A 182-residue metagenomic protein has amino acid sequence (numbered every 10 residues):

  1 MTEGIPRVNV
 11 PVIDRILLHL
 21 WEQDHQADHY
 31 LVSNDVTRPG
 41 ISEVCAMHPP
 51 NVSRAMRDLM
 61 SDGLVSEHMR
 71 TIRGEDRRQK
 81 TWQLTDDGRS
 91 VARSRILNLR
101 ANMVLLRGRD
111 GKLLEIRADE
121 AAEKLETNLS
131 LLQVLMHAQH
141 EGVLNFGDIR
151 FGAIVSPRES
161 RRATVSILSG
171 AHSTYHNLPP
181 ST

Functional and structural regions predicted by a protein language model:
M1-Q23, A121, S130: Short alpha-helical segments that sit at the start of domains
N9, I13, R70-R93: Short, cationic-aromatic polyanion-contact patches
N9-V10, H29-N34, P49, S53: Alpha-helix N-cap/helix-initiation sites
A27-E43: Short acidic, hydrophobic short linear motifs in intrinsically disordered regions
A46-S61: Short amphipathic alpha-helical interaction segments
M60-R70: A short, conserved structural fragment
S90-I154: Amphipathic alpha-helical dimerization/coiled-coil segments that flank or bridge DNA-binding/regulatory modules
L132-T182: Mid-protein regulatory/catalytic core that forms ligand/cofactor-binding pockets and protein-protein interaction
